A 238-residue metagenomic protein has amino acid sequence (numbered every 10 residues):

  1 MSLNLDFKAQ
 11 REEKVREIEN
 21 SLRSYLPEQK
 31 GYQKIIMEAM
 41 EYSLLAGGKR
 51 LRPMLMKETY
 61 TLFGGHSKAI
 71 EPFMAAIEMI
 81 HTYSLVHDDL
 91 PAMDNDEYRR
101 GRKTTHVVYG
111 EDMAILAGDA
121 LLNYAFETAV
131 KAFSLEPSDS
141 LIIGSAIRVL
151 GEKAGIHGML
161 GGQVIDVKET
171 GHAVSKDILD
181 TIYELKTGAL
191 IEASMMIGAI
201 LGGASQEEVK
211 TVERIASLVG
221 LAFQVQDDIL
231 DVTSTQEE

Functional and structural regions predicted by a protein language model:
M1-L26: N-terminal amphipathic/basic leader segments beginning at the initiator methionine
E17, L26, K30-E238: Mg2+-dependent prenyl diphosphate-binding active-site environment of isoprenoid biosynthetic enzymes
